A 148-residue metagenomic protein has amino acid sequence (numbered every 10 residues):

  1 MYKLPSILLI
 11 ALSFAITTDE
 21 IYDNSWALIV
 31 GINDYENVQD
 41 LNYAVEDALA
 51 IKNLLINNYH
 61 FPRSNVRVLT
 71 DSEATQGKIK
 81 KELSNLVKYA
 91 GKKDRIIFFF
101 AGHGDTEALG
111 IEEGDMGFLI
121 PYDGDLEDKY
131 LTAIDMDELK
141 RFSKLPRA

Functional and structural regions predicted by a protein language model:
Y2-S13: Sec-dependent N-terminal signal peptides
T18-D19, N24, G77-A101, D105-A148: Caspase-like (clan CD) cysteine peptidase catalytic core
A27-N37, R63-N65, Y122: Acidic/histidine-rich, surface-exposed loop or edge segments in extracytoplasmic proteins
V30-I32, D71, A101: Cofactor-binding loop segments of dinucleotide-utilizing enzymes, especially the Rossmann-like FAD- and NAD(P)+-binding
G31, I51, F98: Terminal peptide-recognition signature
Y35-L49, N53: Glycine- and acidic-residue-enriched helix-capping/strand-helix junction motifs
A50-N65: Signal peptide-proximal N-terminal region of secreted/periplasmic/extracellular or secretory-lumen proteins
V66-Q76: Short beta->alpha junction loops
